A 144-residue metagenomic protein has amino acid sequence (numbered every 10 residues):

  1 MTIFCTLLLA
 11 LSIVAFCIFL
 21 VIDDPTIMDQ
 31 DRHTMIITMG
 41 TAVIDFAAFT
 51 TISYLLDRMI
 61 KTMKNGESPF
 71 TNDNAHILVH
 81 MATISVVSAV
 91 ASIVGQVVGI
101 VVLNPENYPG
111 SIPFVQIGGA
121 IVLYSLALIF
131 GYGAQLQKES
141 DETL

Functional and structural regions predicted by a protein language model:
M1-A15: Cytosolic juxtamembrane helix and N-cap/initiation of the first transmembrane helix
V14, S53-D57, A91, L126 (+1 more regions): Alpha-helical transmembrane segments of polytopic integral membrane proteins, especially the permease/helical cores
I27-I52: Membrane-helix boundary elements
D31-T34, P105-V115: Non-cytosolic membrane-interface motifs at loop->transmembrane helix junctions
T50-N72: Membrane-helix interface/capping segments
N65-S85, Q137-L144: Membrane-helix boundary/juxtamembrane motif in polytopic membrane proteins
V87-P109: Alpha-helical transmembrane segments and their membrane-interface junctions in multi-pass membrane proteins
G110-T143: Alpha-helical transmembrane segments and their immediate juxtamembrane interface regions
